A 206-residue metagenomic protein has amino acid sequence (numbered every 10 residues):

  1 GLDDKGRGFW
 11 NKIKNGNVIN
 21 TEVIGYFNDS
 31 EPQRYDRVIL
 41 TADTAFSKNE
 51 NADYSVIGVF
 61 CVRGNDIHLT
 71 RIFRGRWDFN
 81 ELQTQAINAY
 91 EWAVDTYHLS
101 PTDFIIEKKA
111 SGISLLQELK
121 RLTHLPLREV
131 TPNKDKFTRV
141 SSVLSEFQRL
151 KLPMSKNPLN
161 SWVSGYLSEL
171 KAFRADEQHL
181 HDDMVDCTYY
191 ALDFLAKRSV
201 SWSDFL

Functional and structural regions predicted by a protein language model:
G1-G6, K14, Y189-L206: Acidic two-metal-ion nuclease catalytic site recognized across multiple nuclease folds, prominently DnaQ/RNase D-T
G1-T44: ATPase catalytic-site recognition across NTP-hydrolyzing enzymes
Q33-R34, A52, D182: A generic fold-level signal
R37-I39, V56-D176: Mg2+-dependent endonuclease catalytic cores in nucleic-acid-processing enzymes, primarily RNase H-like
A42-S55: An active-site-proximal beta-strand-loop segment
T44, K108, D183-C187: Generic detector of well-ordered alpha-helical packing
K48, G112, T188-A191: Hydrophobic positions within alpha-helical membrane elements
Y166-D193: Charged alpha-helix within mobile-element recombinases
